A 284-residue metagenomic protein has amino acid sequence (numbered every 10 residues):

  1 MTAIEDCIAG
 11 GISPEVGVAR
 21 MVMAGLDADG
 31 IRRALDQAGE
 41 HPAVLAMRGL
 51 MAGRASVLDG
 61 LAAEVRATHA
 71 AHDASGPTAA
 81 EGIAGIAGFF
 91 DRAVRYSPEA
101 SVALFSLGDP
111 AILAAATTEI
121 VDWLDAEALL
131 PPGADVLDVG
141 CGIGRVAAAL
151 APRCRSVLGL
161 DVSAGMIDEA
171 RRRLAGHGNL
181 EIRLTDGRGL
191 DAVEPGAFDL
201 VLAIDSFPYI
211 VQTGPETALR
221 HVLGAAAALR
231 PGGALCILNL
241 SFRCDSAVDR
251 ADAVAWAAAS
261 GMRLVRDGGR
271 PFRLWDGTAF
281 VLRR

Functional and structural regions predicted by a protein language model:
T2-D91: N-terminal auxiliary segments of SAM/dcSAM-dependent transferases
A114-P132: Conserved alpha-helix/loop element of class I SAM-dependent methyltransferases that forms part of the SAM/SAH-binding
I143-C154: Conserved SAM-binding loop of SAM-dependent methyltransferases across substrates and taxa, primarily the Class I
S163-G165: Conserved SAM/SAH-binding beta-strand->alpha-helix loop
G176-G189: Conserved SAM-binding strand-loop segment of SAM-dependent methyltransferases
A192-V201: A short acidic, Gly/Pro-enriched loop at the edge of an enzyme's catalytic core that lines a small-molecule cofactor
A218-P231: A short glycine-rich, Lys/Arg-flanked "PGG" loop and its adjoining helix->strand segment in the class I
G232-N239: Conserved beta-strand signature within the Rossmann-like core of class I S-adenosyl-L-methionine
